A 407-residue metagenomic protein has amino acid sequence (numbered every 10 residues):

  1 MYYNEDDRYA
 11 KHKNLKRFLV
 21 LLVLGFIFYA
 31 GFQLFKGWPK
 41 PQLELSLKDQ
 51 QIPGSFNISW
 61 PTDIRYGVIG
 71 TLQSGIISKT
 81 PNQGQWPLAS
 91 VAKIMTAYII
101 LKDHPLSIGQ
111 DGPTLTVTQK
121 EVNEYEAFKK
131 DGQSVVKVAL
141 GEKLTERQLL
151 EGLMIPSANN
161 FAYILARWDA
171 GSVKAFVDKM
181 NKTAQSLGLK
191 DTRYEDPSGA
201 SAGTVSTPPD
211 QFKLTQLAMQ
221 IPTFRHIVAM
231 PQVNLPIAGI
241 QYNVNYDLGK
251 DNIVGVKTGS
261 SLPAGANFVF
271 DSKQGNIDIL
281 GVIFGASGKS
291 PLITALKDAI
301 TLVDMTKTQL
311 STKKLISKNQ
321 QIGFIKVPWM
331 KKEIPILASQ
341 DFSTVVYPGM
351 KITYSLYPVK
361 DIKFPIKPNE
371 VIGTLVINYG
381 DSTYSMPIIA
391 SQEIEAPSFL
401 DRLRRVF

Functional and structural regions predicted by a protein language model:
Y2, D6-H12, K36-P209, Q216-P222: Active-site-adjacent loops and short helices of periplasmic peptidoglycan-processing enzymes
Y9, G25-F28, S46, I316-N319 (+1 more regions): Low-complexity, intrinsically disordered regions enriched in charged/polar residues
K16-Q33: Hydrophobic membrane-insertion alpha-helices, especially the h-region of bacterial N-terminal signal peptides
K16-R17, P61, G70, W86 (+12 more regions): Functionally constrained cores in energy, signaling, and assembly domains
R17, E126-K129, E146, Q232 (+1 more regions): Short acidic/polar alpha-helix capping motifs at helix-coil junctions
G31, D49, P61, S186 (+2 more regions): Intrinsically disordered, low-complexity regions
L189, A202-T204, D210, T215-F407: Domain-terminus/edge residues, biased toward the C-terminal soluble/receptor-binding domains of extracytoplasmic
